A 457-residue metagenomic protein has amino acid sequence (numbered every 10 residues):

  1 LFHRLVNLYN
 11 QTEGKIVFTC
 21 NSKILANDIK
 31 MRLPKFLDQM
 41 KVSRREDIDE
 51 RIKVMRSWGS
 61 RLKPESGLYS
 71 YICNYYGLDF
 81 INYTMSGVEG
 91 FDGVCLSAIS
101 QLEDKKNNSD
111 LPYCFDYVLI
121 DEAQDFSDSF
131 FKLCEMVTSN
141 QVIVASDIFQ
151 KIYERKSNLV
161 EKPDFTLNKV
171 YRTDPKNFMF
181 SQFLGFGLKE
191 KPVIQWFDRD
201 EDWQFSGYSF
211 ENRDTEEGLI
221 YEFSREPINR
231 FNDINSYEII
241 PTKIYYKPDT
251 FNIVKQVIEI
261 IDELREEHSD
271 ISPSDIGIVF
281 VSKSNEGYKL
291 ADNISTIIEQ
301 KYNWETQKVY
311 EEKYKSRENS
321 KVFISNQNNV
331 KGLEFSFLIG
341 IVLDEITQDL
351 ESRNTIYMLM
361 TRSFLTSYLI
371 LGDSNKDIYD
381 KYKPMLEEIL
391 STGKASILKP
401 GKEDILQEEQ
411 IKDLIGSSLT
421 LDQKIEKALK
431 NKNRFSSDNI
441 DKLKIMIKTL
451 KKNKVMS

Functional and structural regions predicted by a protein language model:
L1-S457: The feature marks helicase ATPase cores and/or their adjacent C-terminal helical subdomains in SF1/SF2/AAA+ helicases
